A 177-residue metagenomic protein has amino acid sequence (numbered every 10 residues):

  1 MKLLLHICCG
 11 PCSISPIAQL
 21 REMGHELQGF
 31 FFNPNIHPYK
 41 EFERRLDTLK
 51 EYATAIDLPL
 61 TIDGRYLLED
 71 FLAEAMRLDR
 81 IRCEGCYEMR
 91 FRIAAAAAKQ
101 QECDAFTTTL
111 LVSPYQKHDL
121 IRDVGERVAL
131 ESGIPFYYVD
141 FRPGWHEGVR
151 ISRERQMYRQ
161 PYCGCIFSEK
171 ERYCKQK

Functional and structural regions predicted by a protein language model:
M1-K177: Nucleotide-activated chemistry modules centered on ATP-dependent adenylation/adenylyltransferase
